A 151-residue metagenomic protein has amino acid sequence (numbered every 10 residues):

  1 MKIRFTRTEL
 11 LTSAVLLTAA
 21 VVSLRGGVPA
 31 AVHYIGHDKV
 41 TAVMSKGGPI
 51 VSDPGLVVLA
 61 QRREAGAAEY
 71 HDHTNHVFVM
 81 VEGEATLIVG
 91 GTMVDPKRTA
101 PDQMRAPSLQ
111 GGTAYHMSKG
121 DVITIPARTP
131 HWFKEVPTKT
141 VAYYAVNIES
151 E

Functional and structural regions predicted by a protein language model:
I3-T8, L16-H73: A short, N-terminal "cap"/entry segment at the start of jelly-roll beta-barrel domains of the cupin/DSBH fold
L59, L87-V89, Y143: Short hydrophobic/aromatic-rich beta-strand segments that constitute the beta-sheet cores of beta-sandwich/beta-barrel
E64, A85, T92-M93, P130 (+2 more regions): Residue-level signature for short turns and capping positions that connect secondary-structure elements
A67, D95-K97, F133, E151: A short local loop/turn or secondary-structure capping micro-motif enriched for an aromatic residue
E69, H76-V79, A114-Y115, V122-I123: His/acidic/aromatic-lined binding-pocket segments of jelly-roll/cupin-type domains and related regulatory beta-sandwich
D72-H73, V77-T92, P101-Q110: Short, conserved beta-strand element in jelly-roll/cupin
T92, P96-A127: Short acidic-glycine-tyrosine-enriched beta hairpin
H116-D121, A127-E151: Ligand-binding loop in jelly-roll beta-barrel domains
